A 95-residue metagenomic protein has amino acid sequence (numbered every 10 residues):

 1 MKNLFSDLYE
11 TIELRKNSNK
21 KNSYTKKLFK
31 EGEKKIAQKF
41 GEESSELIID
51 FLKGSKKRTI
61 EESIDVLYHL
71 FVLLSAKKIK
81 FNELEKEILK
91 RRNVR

Functional and structural regions predicted by a protein language model:
M1-S63, L67-R95: Flexible "arm" and connector segments at domain edges
